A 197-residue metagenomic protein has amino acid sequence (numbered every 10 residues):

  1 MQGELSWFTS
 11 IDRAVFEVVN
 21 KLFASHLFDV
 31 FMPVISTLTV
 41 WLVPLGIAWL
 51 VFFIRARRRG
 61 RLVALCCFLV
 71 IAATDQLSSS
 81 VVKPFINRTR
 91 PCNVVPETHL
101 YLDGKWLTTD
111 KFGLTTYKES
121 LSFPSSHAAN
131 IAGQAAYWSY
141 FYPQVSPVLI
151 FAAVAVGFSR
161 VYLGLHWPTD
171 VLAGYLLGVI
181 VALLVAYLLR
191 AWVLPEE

Functional and structural regions predicted by a protein language model:
M1-G46, S78-T115: N-terminal transmembrane-helix/juxtamembrane module of multi-pass inner/ER membrane proteins
Q2-E4, F8, R61, T98 (+1 more regions): Multi-pass membrane proteins that catalyze or facilitate reactions on polyprenyl-/lipid-phosphate substrates and their
L38-L42, R61-L65, Q144-L149, T169: Short, aromatic-rich membrane-interface segments at the entry and exit of alpha-helical transmembrane domains
L42, F68-A72, Q76, Y175 (+1 more regions): Alpha-helical transmembrane spans of integral membrane proteins, capturing the lipid-embedded, hydrophobic core of TM
A48, A73, L77-V82, V181-L189: Alpha-helical membrane-inserting segments
F53-L65, P195: Membrane-interface helix-boundary motifs at transmembrane edges
R61-Y140, V145: Membrane-interface loops
W106-E197: Membrane-embedded catalytic cores of phosphoryl/pyrophosphoryl-handling enzymes
